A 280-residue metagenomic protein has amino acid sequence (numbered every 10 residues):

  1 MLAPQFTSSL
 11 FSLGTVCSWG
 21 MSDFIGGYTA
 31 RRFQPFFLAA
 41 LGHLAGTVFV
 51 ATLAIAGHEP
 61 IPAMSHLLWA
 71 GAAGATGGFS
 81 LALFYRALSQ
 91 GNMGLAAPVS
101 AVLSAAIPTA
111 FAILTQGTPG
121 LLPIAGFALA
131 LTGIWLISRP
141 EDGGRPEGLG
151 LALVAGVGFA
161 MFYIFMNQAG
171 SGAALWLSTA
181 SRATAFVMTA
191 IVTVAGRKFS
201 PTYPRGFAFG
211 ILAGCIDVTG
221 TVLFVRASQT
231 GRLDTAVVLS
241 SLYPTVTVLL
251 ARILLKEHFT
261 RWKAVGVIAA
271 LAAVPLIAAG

Functional and structural regions predicted by a protein language model:
M1-S18, I25-A72, F79-G91, P140-G150 (+4 more regions): Membrane-interface interhelical linkers
L2, E147-T179: Selected transmembrane alpha-helices and immediately adjacent juxtamembrane segments of polytopic inner-membrane
L13, C17, A40, L44 (+9 more regions): Residue-level signature of the transmembrane alpha-helical core of multi-pass small-molecule transporters
C17, M21, T52, F79 (+5 more regions): Residue positions within transmembrane alpha-helices of multi-pass solute transporters
P35-A39, A96, L177-S178: Juxtamembrane helix-start motifs in multi-pass secondary transporters
L44-V50, V99-I113, T184-M188, G220-F224 (+2 more regions): Alpha-helical transmembrane segments of compact multi-pass small-molecule transporters, enriched in specific families
A45, V50, A106-F111, P119-S138 (+1 more regions): Hydrophobic transmembrane alpha-helices of multi-pass small-molecule transport proteins
G94-V102, G120-I124, D234-S241, A264: Replace "multi-pass membrane enzymes" with "multi-pass membrane proteins
